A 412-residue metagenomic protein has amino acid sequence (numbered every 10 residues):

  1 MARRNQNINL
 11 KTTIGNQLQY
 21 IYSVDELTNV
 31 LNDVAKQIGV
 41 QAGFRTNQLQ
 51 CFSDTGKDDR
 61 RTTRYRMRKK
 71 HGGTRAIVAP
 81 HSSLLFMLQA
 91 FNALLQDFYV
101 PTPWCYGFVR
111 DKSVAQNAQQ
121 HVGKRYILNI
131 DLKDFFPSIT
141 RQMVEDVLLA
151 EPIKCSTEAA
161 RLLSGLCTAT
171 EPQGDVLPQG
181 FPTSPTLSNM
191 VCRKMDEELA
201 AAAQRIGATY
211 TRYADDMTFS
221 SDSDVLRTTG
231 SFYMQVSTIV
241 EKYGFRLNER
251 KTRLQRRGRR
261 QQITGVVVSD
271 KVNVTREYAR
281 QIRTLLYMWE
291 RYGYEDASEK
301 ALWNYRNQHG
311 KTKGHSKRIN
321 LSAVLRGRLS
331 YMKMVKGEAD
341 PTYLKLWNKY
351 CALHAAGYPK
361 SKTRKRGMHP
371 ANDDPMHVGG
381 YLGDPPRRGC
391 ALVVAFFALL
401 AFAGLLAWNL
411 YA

Functional and structural regions predicted by a protein language model:
M1-R68, T74-I130, F135-E158, L163-F181 (+3 more regions): Right-hand nucleic-acid polymerase module
N129-K133, G180, S184, A203-S223: Catalytic palm active-site di-aspartate
